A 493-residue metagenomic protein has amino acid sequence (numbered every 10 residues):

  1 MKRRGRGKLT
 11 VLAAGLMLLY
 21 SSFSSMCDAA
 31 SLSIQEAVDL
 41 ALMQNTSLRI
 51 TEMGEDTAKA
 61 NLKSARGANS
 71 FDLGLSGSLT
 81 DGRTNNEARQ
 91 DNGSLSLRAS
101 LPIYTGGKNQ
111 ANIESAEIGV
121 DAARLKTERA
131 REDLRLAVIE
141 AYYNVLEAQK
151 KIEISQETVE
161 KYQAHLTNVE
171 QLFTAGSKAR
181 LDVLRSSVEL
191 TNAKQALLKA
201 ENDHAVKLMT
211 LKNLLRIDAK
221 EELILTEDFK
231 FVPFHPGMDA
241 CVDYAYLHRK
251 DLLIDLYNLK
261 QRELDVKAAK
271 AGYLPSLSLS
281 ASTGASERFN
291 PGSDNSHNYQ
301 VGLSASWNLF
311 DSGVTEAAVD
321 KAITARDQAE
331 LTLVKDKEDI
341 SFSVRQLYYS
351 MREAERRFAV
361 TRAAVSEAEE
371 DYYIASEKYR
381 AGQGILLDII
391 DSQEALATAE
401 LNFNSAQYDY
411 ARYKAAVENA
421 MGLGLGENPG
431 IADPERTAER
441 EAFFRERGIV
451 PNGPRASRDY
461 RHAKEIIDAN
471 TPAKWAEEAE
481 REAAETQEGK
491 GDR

Functional and structural regions predicted by a protein language model:
K2-L9, T127, R131-Y244, L347-S350 (+7 more regions): Periplasmic alpha-helical coiled-coil/stalk elements that build and connect Gram-negative outer-membrane
L18-D28: C-terminal segment of classical bacterial N-terminal signal peptides
D28, N404-R493: Acidic, low-complexity, intrinsically disordered peripheral segments
A30-V38: Regulatory alphaC helix of protein kinase catalytic domains
R49, D72-Q90, S100-R131, L253 (+3 more regions): Small/polar (Gly/Ser/Thr/Ala-rich) solvent-exposed segments that form structured loops/beta-strands/short helices used
K63, R98, D265-A268, S304 (+1 more regions): Outer-membrane beta-barrel architecture
N92-S94, K108, E140, R185 (+3 more regions): Transmembrane beta-barrel architecture of outer-membrane proteins
S96-R98, Y142, S278, G302-S304 (+1 more regions): Membrane-embedded beta-strand positions in outer-membrane beta-barrel channels/transporters
